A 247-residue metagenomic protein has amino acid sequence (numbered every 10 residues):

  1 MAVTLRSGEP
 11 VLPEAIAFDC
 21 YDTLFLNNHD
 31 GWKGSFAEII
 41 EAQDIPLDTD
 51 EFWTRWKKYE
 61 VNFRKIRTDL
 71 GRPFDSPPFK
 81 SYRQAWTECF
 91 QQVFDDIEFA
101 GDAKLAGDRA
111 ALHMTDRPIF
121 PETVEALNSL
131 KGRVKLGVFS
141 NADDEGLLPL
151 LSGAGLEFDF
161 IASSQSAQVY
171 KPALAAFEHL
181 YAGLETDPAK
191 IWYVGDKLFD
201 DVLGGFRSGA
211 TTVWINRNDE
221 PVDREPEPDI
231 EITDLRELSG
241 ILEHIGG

Functional and structural regions predicted by a protein language model:
M1-I16, L26, D50, A100-G101 (+3 more regions): Asp-based, Mg2+/Mn2+-dependent phosphohydrolase catalytic module
L5-P121: N-terminal helical cap/lid subdomain that shapes the substrate entry/recognition surface in HAD-like hydrolases
Y21, F74-S76, A110-L112, G132 (+2 more regions): A short, structure-level motif marking secondary-structure boundaries and short turns
E38-I39, Q43, A126-V134: A short, Lys/Arg-enriched amphipathic alpha-helix followed by its capping loop at the start of a domain
N62, R133-L136: A general structural signal for well-ordered secondary-structure junctions
